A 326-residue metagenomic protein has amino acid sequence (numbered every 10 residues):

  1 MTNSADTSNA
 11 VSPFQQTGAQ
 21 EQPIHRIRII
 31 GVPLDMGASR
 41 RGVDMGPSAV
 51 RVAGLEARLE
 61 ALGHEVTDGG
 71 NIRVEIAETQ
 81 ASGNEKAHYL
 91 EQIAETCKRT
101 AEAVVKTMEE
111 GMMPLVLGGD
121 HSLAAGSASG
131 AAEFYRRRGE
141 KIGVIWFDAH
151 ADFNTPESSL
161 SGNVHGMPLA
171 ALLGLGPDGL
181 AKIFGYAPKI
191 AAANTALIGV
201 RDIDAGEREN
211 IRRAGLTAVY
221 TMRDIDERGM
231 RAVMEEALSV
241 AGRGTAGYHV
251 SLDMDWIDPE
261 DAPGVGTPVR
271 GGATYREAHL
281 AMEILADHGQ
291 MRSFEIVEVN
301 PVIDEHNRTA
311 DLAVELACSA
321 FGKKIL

Functional and structural regions predicted by a protein language model:
T2-L34, R40-L115, L123-S127, F134-R137 (+1 more regions): Catalytic cores of soluble, metal-dependent hydrolases
E109-I183, A192, H288: Active-site histidine-anchored catalytic micro-motif
W146-A149, L173, N194, G199-D202 (+2 more regions): Short, structured patches in soluble enzyme cores that scaffold and shape functional sites
N154, I203-A205, P301-I303: Active-site environment of divalent metal-dependent phosphoester hydrolases
G176, A196-D204, A232-M234, T274-H279: A general structural motif
K182-K189, N194-V200: Internal, active-site/partner-interface "lid" segment
K189-A193, A214, R243-T245: Short gly/pro-enriched beta-turn/loop segments at secondary-structure junctions
I203-R213: Short, glycine/polar-rich helix-capping loops at beta-to-alpha or helix-loop-helix junctions that flank or form
